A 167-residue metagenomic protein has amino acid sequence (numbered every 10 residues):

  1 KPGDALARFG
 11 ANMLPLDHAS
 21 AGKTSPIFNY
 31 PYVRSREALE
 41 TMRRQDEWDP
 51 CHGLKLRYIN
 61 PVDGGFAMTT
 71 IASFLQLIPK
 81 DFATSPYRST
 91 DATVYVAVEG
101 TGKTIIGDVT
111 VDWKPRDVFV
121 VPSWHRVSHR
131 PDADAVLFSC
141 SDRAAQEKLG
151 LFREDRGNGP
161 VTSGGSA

Functional and structural regions predicted by a protein language model:
K1-T70, F74, R156, T162-A167: A short, N-terminal "cap"/entry segment at the start of jelly-roll beta-barrel domains of the cupin/DSBH fold
D63-A72, P79-V94: A short beta-loop-beta micro-motif enriched in histidine and acidic residues
G65, K80, V127-S128, A145-E147: Flexible loop/turn segments at secondary-structure boundaries
S73-L77, V94, T110, V118-V120: Conserved hydrophobic/aromatic beta-strand scaffold that supports enzyme active sites
L75-Q76, Y95, R126, F138: Generic hydrophobic alpha-helical scaffold/packing signal
Y87-P115: A short beta-strand-loop-beta hairpin characteristic of the jelly-roll/cupin
Y95, A133-E154, N158-P160: A short hydrophobic beta-strand segment most commonly corresponding to one strand of the jelly-roll/cupin
I106, D112-A133, L137-D142: Conserved metal-binding segment of the jelly-roll/cupin
